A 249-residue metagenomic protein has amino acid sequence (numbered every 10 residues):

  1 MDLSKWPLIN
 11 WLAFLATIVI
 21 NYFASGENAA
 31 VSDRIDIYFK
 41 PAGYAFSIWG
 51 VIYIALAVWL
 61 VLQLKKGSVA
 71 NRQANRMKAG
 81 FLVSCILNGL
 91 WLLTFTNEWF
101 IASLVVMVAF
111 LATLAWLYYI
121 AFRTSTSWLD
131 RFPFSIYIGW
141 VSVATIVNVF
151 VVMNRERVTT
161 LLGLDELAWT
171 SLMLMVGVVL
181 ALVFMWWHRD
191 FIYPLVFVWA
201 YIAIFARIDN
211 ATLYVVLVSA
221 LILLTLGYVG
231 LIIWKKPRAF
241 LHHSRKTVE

Functional and structural regions predicted by a protein language model:
M1-W11, W49: N-terminal membrane topogenic signal
F14-A29: Alpha-helical transmembrane segments of multi-pass membrane proteins
I35-I48, F134, V158-L172, I208: Short aromatic-rich membrane-water interface segments that cap or initiate transmembrane helices in multi-pass membrane
K65-K66, I120-R123, G230-K246: Membrane-interface capping segments at transmembrane-helix boundaries
A70-F81, R189-P194: Membrane-interfacial loop-to-transmembrane alpha-helix junctions, especially the N-terminal start
W91-L104, F122-W128, E156-G163, V183-W187 (+1 more regions): Membrane-interface helix caps and helix-loop-helix hairpins in membrane proteins
V108-Y119, Y201-A203, L223-L231: Alpha-helical transmembrane segments and their membrane-interface exit regions
I192-A203: Central hydrophobic cores of alpha-helical transmembrane segments in multi-pass integral membrane proteins
